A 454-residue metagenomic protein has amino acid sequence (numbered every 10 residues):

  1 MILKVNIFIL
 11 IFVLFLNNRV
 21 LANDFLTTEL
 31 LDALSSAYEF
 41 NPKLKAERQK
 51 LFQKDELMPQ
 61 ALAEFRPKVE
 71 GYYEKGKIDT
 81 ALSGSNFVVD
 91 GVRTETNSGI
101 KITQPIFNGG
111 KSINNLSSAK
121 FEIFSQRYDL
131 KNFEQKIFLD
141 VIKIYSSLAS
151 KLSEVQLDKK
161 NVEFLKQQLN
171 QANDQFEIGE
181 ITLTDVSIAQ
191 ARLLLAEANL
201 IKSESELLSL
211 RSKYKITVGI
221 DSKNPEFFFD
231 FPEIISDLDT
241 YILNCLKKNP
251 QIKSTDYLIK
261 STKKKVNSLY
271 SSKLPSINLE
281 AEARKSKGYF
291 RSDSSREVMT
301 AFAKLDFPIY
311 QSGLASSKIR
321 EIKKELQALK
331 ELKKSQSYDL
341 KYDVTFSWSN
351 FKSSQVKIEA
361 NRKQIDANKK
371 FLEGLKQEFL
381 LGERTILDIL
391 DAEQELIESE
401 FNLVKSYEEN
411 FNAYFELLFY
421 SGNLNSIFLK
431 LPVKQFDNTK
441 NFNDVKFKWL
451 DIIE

Functional and structural regions predicted by a protein language model:
N6-N17: Bacterial N-terminal signal peptides
A22-E70, D221-K260, P308-I309, K334-S337 (+2 more regions): Bacterial Sec-pathway N-terminal export signals of envelope proteins
N23, L30-L31, V404-E454: Acidic, low-complexity, intrinsically disordered peripheral segments
T28, D32, E134-K247, L258 (+7 more regions): Periplasmic alpha-helical coiled-coil/stalk elements that build and connect Gram-negative outer-membrane
D32, E95-N97, K143, I188 (+2 more regions): Transmembrane beta-barrel architecture of outer-membrane proteins
L34, G99-K101, Y145, N278 (+2 more regions): Membrane-embedded beta-strand positions in outer-membrane beta-barrel channels/transporters
K45, K68-V92, T103-N132, K253 (+4 more regions): Small/polar (Gly/Ser/Thr/Ala-rich) solvent-exposed segments that form structured loops/beta-strands/short helices used
